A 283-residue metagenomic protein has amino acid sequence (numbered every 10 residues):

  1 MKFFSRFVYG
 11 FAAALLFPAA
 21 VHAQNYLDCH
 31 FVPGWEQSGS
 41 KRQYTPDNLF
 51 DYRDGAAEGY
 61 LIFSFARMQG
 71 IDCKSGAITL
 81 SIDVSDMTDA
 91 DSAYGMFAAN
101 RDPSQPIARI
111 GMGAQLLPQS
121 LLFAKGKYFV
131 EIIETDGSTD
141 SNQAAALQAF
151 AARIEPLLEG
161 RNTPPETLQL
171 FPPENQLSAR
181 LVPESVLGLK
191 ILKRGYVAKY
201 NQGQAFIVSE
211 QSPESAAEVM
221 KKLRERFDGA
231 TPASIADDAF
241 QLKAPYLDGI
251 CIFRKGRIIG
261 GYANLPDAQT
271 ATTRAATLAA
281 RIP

Functional and structural regions predicted by a protein language model:
M1-R6: N-terminal secretory signal peptides that target proteins for export/translocation
V8-A19: Bacterial N-terminal signal peptides
V21-A23: Boundary at the C-terminal end of the N-terminal hydrophobic targeting segment
C29-S64, M87-G126, P165-V197, Q211-F253: Short Gly/Thr-rich strand-loop-strand
L61, A66, D72-S75, N162 (+1 more regions): Long, contiguous binding/interaction regions
G76, D86-R109, D140-N162, Q204-I235 (+1 more regions): Extended intrinsically disordered, low-complexity coil regions enriched in Ser, Thr, Gly, Ala and often Pro
L80-D83, K127-T135, Q204-I207, R257-L265: Short, well-ordered beta-strand elements
V130-G188: A surface/extracellular/periplasmic glyco- and lipid-processing/surface-interacting theme
